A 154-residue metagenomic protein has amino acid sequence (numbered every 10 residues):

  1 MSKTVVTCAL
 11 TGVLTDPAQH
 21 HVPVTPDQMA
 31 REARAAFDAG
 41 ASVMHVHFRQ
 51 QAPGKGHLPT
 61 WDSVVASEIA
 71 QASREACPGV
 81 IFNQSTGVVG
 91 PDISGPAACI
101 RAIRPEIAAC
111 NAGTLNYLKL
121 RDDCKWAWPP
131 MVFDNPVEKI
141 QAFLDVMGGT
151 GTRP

Functional and structural regions predicted by a protein language model:
M1-H21, A112-A127: N-terminal small/glycine-rich loop or linker at the start of catalytic domains across soluble metabolic enzymes
V6-C8, M44-V46, V80-T86, E106-C110 (+1 more regions): Hydrophobic faces of well-ordered beta-strands that scaffold small-molecule active sites in alpha/beta enzyme cores
C8, K55-Q84, I140-G149: Alpha-helix-loop-beta-strand connector modules within alpha/beta enzyme cores
C8-R31, S85-I93, P129-V132: Active-site mouth loops of central-metabolism enzymes
A18-P26, A52-I69, L120-D134, T152: Glycine-rich tight-turn/loop motif centered on a GG-T
M29, A36, H47, A108: Conserved, mostly hydrophobic/aromatic
A30, R34-D38, R101, G148: Non-catalytic positions within long, well-ordered alpha-helices that form the structural scaffold/packing of enzyme
P91-P154: Conserved anion-binding
